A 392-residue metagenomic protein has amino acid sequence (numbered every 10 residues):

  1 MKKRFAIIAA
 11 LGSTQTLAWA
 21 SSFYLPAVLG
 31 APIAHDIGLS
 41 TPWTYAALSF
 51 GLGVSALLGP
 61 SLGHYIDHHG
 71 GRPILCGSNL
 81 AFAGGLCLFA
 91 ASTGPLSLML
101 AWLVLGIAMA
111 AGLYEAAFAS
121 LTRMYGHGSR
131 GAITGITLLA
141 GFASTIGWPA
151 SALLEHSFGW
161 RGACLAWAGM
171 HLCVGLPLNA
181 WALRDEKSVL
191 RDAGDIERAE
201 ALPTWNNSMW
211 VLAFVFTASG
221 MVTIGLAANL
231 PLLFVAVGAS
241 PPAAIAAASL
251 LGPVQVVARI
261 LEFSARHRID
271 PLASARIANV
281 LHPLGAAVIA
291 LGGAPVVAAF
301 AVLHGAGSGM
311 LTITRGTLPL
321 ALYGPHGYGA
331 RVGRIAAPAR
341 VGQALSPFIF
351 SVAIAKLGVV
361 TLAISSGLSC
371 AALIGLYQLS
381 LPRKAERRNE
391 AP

Functional and structural regions predicted by a protein language model:
I7-T41, L58-L62, W148, L226-P231: Extracytoplasmic
P26-G30, N207-V257, E262: Extracytoplasmic gate region of multi-pass secondary transporters
L57-P95: Conserved MFS/SLC helix-loop-helix module at the cytosolic interface between two early adjacent transmembrane helices
L58-G70, A258-D270, I354: Helix-to-loop junctions at the C-terminal end of transmembrane segments in multipass secondary transporters
A111-Y125, M310-Y323: Intracellular juxtamembrane helix-capping segments at the cytosolic ends of symmetry-related transmembrane helices
L139-E186: Helix-loop-helix hairpin linking two adjacent transmembrane segments in secondary transporters
S144, P325-L357: A late C-terminal transmembrane helix in Major Facilitator Superfamily
L251, Q255, I269-L318: C-terminal transmembrane helical hairpin of 12-TM major facilitator-type secondary transporters
